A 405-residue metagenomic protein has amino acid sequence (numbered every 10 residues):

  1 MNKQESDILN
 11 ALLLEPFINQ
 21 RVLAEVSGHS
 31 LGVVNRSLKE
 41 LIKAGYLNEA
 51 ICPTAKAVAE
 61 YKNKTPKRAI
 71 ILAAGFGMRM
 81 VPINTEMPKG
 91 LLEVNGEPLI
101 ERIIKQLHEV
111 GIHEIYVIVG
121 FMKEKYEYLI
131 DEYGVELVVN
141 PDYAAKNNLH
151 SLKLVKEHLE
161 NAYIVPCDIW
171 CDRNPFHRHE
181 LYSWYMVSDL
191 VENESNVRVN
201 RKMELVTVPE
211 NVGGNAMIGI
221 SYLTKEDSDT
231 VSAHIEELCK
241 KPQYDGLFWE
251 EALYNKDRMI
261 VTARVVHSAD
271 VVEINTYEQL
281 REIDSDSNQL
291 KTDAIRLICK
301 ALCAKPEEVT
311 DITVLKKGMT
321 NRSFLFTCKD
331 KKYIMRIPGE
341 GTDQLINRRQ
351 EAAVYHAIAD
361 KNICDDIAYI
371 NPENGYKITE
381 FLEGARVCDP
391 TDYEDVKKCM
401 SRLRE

Functional and structural regions predicted by a protein language model:
M1-L9: Short, leucine-enriched amphipathic alpha-helices that occur as contiguous helical runs
L9-L14, Q20-V22, V26-S27, P53-K123: N-terminal glycine-rich phosphate-binding loop and ensuing alpha1 helix
L13-P16, I51-A69, A216-K300: Conserved alpha/beta core of the MobA/IspD/sugar-nucleotide pyrophosphorylase nucleotidyltransferase superfamily
G28-E40: Short amphipathic alpha-helical interaction segments
I42-I51: A short, conserved structural fragment
Y126-N196: Conserved beta-loop-beta/alpha segment of the NTase-like Rossmann-fold superfamily that binds/positions NTPs
D172-L247: Conserved core of the sugar-phosphate nucleotidyltransferase
L315-E405: ATP-binding pocket architecture of kinase catalytic cores
